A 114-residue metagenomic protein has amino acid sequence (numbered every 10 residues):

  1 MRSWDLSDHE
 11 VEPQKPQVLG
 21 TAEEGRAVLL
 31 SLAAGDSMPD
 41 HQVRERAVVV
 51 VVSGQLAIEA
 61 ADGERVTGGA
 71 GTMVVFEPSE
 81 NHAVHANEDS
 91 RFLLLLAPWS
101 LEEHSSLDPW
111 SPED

Functional and structural regions predicted by a protein language model:
M1-V28, E59, G69-A70, D108-D114: A short, N-terminal "cap"/entry segment at the start of jelly-roll beta-barrel domains of the cupin/DSBH fold
E12-P13, R26-V43: Conserved short histidine dyad/triad with adjacent acidic residue
A27-V28, D36-M38, G54-E59, M73-V74: Short beta-strand segments in beta-sandwich/barrel cores
M38-D40, I58-E59, F76, N81-N87: Short beta-strand His + acidic residue motifs that chelate non-heme Fe in jelly-roll/DSBH and cupin folds
E45-A61: Glycine- and acidic-residue-biased ligand/ion/polar-headgroup-sensing regions
V52-S53, G69-A70, E88: A cytosolic small-molecule/anion-sensing beta-strand core signal
D62-S79: Short acidic-glycine-tyrosine-enriched beta hairpin
V75, E88-H104: A short hydrophobic beta-strand segment most commonly corresponding to one strand of the jelly-roll/cupin
